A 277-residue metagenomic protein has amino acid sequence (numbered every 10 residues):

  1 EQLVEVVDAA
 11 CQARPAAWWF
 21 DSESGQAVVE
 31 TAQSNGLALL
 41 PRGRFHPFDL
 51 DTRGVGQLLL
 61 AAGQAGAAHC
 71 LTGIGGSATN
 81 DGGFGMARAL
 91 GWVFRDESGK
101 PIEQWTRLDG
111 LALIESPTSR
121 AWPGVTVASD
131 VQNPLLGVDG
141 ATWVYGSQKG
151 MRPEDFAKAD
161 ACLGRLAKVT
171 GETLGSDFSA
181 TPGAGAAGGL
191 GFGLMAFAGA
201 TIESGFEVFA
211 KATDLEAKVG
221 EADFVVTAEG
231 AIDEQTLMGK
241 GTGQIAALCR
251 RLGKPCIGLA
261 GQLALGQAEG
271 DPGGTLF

Functional and structural regions predicted by a protein language model:
E1-I74, A78-F277: N-terminal loops that bind phosphate or other acidic moieties and the adjacent beta-alpha structural core
